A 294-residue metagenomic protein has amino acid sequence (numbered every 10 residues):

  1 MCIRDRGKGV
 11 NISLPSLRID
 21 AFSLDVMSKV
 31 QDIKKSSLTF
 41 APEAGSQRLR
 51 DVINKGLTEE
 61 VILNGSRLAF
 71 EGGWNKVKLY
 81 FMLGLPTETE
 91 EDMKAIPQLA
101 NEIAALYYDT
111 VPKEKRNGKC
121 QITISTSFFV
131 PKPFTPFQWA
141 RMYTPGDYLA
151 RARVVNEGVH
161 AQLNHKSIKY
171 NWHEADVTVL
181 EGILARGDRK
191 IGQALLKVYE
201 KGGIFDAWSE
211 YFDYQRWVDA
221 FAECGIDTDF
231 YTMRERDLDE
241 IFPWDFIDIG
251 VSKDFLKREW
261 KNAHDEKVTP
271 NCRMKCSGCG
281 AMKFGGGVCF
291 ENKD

Functional and structural regions predicted by a protein language model:
R4-T123, S127: Conserved SAM/AdoMet-binding glycine-rich loop
G7-G9, A105, R153-I168: Structural alpha-beta junctions
F22-V26, R48-I53, L83-E91, T110-G146 (+3 more regions): Flexible glycine/acidic-rich beta-alpha junction loops that bind and position SAM and/or redox cofactors in anaerobic
V30, K34-S37, M142-V154, I191-G203: Acidic, Ser/Thr-rich peripheral helices and adjacent loops at domain boundaries
E59, L149, G250, D254: Electropositive phosphate-/nucleotide-binding environments in soluble metabolic enzymes
A161-D294: Radical SAM enzyme core and accessory elements
